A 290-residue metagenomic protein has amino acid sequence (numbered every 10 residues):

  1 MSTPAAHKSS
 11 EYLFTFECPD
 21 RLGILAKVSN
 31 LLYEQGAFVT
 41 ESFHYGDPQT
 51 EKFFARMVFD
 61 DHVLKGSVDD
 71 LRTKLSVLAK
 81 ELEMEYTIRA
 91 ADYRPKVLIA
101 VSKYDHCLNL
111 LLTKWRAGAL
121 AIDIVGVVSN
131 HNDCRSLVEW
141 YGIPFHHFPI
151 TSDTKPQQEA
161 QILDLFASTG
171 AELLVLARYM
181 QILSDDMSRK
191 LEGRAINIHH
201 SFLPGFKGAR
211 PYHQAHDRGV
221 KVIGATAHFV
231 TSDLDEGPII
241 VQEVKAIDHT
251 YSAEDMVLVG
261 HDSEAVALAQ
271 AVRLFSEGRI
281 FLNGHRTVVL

Functional and structural regions predicted by a protein language model:
S2-H7, R89-A91: Flexible hinge/switch segments at interdomain interfaces of large molecular machines
A5-P19: Short glycine-/aliphatic-rich beta-strand segments at the starts of folded cytosolic domains
A26-K27, Q270: Alpha-helical macromolecular-interaction surfaces
Y33-V39, A79-E83: Short secondary-structure junctions
F38, H44-Y45: Short edge beta-strands and adjacent turn/loop segments
Y45-L290: One-carbon transfer enzymes
